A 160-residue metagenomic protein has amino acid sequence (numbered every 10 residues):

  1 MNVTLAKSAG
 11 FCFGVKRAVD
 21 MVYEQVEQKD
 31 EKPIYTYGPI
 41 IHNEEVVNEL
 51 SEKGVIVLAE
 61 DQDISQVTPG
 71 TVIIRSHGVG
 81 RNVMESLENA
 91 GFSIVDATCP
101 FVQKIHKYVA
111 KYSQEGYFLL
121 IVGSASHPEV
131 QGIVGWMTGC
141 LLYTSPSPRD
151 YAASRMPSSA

Functional and structural regions predicted by a protein language model:
M1-G10: Generic N-terminal amphipathic, Lys/Arg-enriched alpha-helix
P33-I40, I121-G123: Short internal beta-strands
G38-K53: N-terminal beta-loop-helix "entrance" segment that forms/cooperates in small-molecule cofactor or anionic ligand
I56-V67: Short acidic low-complexity segments
F92-Y117, V122-A125: Ser/Thr/Gly-rich flexible loops in soluble cytosolic domains mediating phosphotransfer, phosphorylation
Y143-D150: Conserved small/polar residues in nucleotide/adenosyl-binding loops
S154-A160: Hydrophobic alpha-helical segments, chiefly the membrane-spanning helices and signal/signal-anchor peptides
